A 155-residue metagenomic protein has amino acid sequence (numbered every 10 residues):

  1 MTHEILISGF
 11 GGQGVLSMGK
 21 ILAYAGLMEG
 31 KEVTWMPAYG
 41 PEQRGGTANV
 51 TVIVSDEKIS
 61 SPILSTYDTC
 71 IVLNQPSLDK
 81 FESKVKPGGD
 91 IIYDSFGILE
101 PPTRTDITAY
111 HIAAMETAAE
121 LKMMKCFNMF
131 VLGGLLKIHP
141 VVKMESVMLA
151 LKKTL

Functional and structural regions predicted by a protein language model:
M1-L155: Active-site cofactor/cluster-binding pocket
